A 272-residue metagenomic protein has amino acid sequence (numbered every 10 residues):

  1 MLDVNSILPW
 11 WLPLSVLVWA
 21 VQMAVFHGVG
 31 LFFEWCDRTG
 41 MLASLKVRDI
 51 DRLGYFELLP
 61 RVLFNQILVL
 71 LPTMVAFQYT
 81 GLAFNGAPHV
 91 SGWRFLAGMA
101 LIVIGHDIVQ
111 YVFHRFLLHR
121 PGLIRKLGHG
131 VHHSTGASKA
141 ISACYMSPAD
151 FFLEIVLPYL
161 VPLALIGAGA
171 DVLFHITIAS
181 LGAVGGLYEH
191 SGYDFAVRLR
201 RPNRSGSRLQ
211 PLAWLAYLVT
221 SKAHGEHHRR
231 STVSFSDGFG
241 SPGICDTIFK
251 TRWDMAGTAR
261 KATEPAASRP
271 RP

Functional and structural regions predicted by a protein language model:
M1-F56, P121-P272: Cytosolic/stromal cytosol-facing helical appendages immediately following the last transmembrane segment
M1-S15, L58-G98, G169: Long, highly hydrophobic alpha-helical transmembrane signal-anchor segments
A20, L96, A100, F113-F116 (+1 more regions): Hydrophobic alpha-helical transmembrane segments of multi-pass membrane proteins
A20-V29, L63-Q78, L101-G105, F152-V161: Hydrophobic alpha-helical transmembrane segments of multi-pass integral membrane proteins
A43-L45, A76-N85, R115-G122: Membrane-helix interface/capping segments
F95, L101, A213-Y217: Short pre-active-site segment immediately N-terminal to the catalytic Zn-binding motif
L96-A97, V103-G105, A179-L181: Short hydrophobic "helix-edge" motifs at membrane interfaces and signal-peptide entry regions
I102-H133: Intramembrane catalytic core of multi-pass membrane enzymes that act on lipidic substrates
